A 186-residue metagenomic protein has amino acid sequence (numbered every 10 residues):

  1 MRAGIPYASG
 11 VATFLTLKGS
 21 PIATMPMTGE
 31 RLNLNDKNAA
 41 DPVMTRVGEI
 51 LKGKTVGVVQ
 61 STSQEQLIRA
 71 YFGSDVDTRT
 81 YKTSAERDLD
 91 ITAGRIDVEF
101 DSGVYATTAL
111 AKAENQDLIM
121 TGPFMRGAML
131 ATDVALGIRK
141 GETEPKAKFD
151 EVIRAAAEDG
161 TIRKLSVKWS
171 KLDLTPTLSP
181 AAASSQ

Functional and structural regions predicted by a protein language model:
M1-R2, R46-E49, A70-G73, A85-T108 (+1 more regions): Short helices/loops that flank or line small-molecule/ion binding pockets
M1-V56, S61: A conserved helix-loop-strand patch within extracytoplasmic ligand-binding domains of the periplasmic binding
A8-T13, V104, A111-E151, L172-Q186: Periplasmic-binding protein-like
L17-N38, A131-L172: Extended ligand-binding regions for polar small-molecule ligands
V43, Q64-L67, S84-R87, S102-A106 (+2 more regions): Stable alpha-helical elements in mature extracytoplasmic
V58, D75-T83: Short beta-strand-to-loop elements that line the ligand-binding cleft of bilobed periplasmic-binding protein-like
T78-Y81, G122, K164-K168: Surface-exposed patches in mature extracellular/periplasmic domains of secreted proteins
